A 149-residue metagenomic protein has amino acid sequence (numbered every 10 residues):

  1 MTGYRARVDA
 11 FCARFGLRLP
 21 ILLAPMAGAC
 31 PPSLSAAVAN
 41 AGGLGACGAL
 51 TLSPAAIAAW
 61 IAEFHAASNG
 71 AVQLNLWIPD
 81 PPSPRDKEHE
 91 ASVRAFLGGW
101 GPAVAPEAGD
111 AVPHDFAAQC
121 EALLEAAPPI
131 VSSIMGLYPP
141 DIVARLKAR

Functional and structural regions predicted by a protein language model:
M1-R149: Active-site entrance/lid segments in N-terminal catalytic domains of soluble metabolic enzymes
